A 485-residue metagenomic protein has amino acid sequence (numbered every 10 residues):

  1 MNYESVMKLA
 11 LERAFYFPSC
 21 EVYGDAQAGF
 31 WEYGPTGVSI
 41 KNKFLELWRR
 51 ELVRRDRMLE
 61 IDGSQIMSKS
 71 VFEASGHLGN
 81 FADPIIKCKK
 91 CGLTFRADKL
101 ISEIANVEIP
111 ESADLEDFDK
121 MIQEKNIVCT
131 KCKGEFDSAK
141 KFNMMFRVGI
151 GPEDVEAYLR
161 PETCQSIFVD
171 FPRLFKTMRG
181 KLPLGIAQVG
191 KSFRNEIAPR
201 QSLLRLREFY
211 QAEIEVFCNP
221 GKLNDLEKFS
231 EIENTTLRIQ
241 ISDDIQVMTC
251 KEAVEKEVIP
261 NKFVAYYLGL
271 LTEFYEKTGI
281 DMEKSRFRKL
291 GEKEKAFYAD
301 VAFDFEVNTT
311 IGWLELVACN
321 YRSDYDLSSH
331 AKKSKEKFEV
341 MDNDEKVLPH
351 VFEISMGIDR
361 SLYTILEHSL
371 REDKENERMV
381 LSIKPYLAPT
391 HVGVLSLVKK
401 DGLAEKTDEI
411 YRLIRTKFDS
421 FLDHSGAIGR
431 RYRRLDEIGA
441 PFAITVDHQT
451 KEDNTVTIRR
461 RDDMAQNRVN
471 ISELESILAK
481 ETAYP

Functional and structural regions predicted by a protein language model:
M1-P485: NTP/phosphate- and nucleic-acid-binding module
